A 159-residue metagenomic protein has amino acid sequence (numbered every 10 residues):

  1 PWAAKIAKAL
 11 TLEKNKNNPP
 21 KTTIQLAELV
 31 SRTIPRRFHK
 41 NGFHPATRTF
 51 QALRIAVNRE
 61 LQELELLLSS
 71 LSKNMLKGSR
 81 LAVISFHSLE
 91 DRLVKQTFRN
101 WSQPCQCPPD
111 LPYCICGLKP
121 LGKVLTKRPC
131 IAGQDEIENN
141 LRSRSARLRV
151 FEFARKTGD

Functional and structural regions predicted by a protein language model:
P1-D159: S-adenosyl-L-methionine-dependent methyltransferase catalytic core, i.e., the SAM/SAH-binding region
